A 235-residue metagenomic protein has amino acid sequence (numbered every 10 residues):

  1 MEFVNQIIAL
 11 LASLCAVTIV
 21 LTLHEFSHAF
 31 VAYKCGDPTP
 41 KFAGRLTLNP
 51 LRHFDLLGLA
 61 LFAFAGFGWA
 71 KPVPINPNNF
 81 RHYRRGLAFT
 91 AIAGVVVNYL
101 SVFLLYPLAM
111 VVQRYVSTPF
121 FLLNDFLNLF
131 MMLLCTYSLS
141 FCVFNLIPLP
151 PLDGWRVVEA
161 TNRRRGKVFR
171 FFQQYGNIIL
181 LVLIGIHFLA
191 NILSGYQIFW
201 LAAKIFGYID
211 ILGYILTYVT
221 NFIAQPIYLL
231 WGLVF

Functional and structural regions predicted by a protein language model:
M1-F235: Hydrophobic transmembrane alpha-helices and their immediate loop junctions in multi-pass integral membrane proteins
